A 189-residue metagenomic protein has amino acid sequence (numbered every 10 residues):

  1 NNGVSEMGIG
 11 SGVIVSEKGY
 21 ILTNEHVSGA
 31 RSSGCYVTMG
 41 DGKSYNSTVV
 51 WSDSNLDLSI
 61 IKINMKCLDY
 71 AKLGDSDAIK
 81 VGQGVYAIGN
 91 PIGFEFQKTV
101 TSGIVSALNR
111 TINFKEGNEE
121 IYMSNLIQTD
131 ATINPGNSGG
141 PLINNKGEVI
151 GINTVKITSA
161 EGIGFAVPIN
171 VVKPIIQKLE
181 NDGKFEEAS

Functional and structural regions predicted by a protein language model:
N1-S189: Serine-dependent protease modules
